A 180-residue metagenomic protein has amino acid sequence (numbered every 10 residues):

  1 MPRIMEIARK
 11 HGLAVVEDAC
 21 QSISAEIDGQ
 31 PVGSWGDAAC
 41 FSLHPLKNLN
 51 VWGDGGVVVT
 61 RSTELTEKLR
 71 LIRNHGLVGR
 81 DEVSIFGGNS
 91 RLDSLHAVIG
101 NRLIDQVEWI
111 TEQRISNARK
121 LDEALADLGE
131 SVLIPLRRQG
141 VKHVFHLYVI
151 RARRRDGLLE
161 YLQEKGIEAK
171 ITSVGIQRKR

Functional and structural regions predicted by a protein language model:
M1-I4, H11-S42: Conserved PLP phosphate-binding loop immediately N-terminal to the Schiff-base lysine helix in PLP-dependent enzymes
M1-R3, K10, E26, R61-R180: PLP-dependent aminotransferase class I/II
D18, S34, V51, S90-R91: Hydrophobic transmembrane-helix microenvironments that flank and shape a buried ionizable site
I23, V32, L49, G88 (+1 more regions): Short clusters of hydrophobic/aromatic residues that line enzyme substrate/ligand-binding pockets
S34-L71, L77, A97: Active-site PLP attachment segment
